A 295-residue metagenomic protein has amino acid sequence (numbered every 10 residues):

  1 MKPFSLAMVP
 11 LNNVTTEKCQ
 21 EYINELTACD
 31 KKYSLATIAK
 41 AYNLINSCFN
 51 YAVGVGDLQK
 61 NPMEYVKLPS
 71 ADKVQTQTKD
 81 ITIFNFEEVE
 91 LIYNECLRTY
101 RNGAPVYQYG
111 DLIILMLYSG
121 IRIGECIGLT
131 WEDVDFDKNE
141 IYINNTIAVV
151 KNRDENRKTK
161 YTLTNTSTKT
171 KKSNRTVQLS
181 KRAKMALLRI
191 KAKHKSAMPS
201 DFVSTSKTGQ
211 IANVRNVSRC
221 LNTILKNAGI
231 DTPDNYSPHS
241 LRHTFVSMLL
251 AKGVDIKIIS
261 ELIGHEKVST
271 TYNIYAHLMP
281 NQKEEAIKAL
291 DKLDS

Functional and structural regions predicted by a protein language model:
M1-K32: Basic/aromatic-enriched alpha-helical hairpins
L35, A39, G54, L58 (+5 more regions): Basic, Lys/Arg- and aromatic-enriched nucleic-acid-binding interface segment
N43, M116-Y118, L250-A251: Short amphipathic helical patch at the helix-1/turn junction of helix-turn-helix
L68, G128-A192: Conserved tyrosine-mediated DNA breakage-rejoining catalytic core shared by Y-recombinases
N94-V106, V177, R189-F202, T208-I211 (+2 more regions): Short, basic (Lys/Arg/His-rich) helix/loop patches that form interaction surfaces in the mid-to-C-terminal regions
G128-V134, S260-E266, A276: A short, basic/aromatic helix-end/turn motif that makes direct DNA contacts
I147, T244, I263-K288: Catalytic-site neighborhood detector that most strongly recognizes the C-terminal catalytic loop/helix of tyrosine
R153-K158, K252, H277-S295: DNA/chromatin major-groove-contacting recognition/catalytic segments
